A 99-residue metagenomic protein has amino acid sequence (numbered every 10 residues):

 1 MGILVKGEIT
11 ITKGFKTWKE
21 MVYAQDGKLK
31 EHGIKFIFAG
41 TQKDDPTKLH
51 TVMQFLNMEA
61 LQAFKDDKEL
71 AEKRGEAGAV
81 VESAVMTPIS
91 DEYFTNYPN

Functional and structural regions predicted by a protein language model:
M1-A71, E82-N99: Short S/T/G/P-rich N-terminal loop/turn motif that feeds into the first structured element of a domain
A71-A77: Short arginine-rich
